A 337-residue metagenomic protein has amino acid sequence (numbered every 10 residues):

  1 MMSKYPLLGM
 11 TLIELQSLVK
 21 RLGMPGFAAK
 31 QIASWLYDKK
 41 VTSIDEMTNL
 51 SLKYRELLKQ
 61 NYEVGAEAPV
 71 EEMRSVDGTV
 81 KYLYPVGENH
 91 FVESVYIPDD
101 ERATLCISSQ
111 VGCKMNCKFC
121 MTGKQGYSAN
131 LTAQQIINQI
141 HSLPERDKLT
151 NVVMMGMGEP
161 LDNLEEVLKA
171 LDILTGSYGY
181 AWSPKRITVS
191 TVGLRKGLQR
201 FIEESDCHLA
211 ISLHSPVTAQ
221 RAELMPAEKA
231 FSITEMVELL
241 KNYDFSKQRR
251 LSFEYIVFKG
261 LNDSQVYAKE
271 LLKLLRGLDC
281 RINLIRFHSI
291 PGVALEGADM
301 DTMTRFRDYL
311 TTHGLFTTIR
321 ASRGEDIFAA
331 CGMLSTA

Functional and structural regions predicted by a protein language model:
M1-V92, K241-R250, V257-A337: Auxiliary Fe-S-binding modules of radical SAM enzymes
S75, S108-S109, S190, S212: Short linear Ser/Thr-Pro motifs
V80, V92, A103-I107, M115 (+1 more regions): Generic beta-strand structural signal
E88-I97, E101-R102: P-loop NTP-binding catalytic core
P98-Q135: Canonical Radical SAM [4Fe-4S] cluster-binding loop centered on the CxxxCxxC motif and its immediate flanking residues
Q134, N138-R146: Ferredoxin-type iron-sulfur electron-transfer modules in oxidoreductases and energy-metabolism complexes
P144-N151, G156-R320: Conserved AdoMet/S-adenosylmethionine-binding subsite of the radical SAM
